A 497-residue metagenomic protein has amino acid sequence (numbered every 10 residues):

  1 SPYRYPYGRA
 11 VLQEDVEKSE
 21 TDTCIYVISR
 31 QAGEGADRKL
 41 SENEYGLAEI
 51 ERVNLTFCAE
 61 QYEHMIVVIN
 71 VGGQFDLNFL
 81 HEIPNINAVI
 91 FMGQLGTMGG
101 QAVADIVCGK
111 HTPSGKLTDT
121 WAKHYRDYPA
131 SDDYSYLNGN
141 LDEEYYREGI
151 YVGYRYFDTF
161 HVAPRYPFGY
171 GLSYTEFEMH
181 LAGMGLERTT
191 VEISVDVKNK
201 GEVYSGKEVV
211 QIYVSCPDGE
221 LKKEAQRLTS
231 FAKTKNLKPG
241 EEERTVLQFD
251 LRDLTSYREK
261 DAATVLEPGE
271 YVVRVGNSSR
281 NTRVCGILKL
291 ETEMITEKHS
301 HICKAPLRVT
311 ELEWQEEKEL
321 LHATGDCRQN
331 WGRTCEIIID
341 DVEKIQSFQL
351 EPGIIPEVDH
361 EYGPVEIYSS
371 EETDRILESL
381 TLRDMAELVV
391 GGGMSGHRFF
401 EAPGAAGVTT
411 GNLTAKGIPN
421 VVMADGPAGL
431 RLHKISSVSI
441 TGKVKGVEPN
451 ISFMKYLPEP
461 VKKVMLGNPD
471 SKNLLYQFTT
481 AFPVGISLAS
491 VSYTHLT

Functional and structural regions predicted by a protein language model:
S1-G417, V422-S492, L496: C-terminal non-catalytic regions of proteins with extracellular/luminal or membrane-system context
